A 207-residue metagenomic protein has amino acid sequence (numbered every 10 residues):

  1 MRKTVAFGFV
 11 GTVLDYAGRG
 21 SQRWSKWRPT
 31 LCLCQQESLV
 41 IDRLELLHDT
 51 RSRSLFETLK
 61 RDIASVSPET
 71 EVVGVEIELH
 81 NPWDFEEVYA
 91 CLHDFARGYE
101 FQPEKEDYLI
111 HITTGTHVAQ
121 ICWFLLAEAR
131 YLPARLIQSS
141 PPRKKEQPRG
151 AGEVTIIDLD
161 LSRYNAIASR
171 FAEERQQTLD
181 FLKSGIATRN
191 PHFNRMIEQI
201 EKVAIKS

Functional and structural regions predicted by a protein language model:
M1-L55, D62-A64: N-terminal beta-strand-loop-alpha-helix module at the start of alpha/beta ligand-binding or catalytic domains
E45-E106: A broadly used, surface-exposed interaction patch
R53-F56, H117-I121: Short, well-ordered alpha-helical microsegments
A119-R130: Short Gly/Thr/Asp-enriched flexible loops that form oxyanion-binding sites at enzyme active sites
Y131-L161: Short, flexible loop segments at boundaries between secondary-structure elements
G152-A187: Conserved ASCE P-loop NTPase core motifs with emphasis on AAA+ ATPases
Q176-S207: AAA+ ATPase active-site-proximal loops
